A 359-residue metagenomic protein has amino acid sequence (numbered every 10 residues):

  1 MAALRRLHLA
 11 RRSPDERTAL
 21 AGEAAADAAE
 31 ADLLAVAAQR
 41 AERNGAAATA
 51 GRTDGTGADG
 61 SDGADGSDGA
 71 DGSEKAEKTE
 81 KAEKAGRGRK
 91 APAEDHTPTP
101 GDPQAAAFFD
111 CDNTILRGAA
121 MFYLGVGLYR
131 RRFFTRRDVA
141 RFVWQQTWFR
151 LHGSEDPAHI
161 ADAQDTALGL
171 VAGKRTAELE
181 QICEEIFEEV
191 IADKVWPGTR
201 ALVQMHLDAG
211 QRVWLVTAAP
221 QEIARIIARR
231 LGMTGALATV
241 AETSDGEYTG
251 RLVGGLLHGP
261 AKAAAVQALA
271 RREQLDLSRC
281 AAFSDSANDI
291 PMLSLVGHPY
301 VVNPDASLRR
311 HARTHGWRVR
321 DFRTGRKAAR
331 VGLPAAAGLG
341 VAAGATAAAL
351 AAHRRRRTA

Functional and structural regions predicted by a protein language model:
A2-D54, K84-V240: Alpha-helical substrate-recognition element adjacent to the catalytic core
P14, T56-A58, A64, P92 (+4 more regions): Proline-rich intrinsically disordered, low-complexity coils
T49-R87: Compositionally biased, intrinsically disordered low-complexity segments enriched for polar/charged residues
T56, A70-S73, R87, A106 (+10 more regions): Aromatic-enriched hydrophobic runs in primary sequence
L231, V240-R251, G255-A359: Mg2+-dependent phosphoryl-transfer enzymes with acidic/Ser/Thr/Gly-rich catalytic loops
